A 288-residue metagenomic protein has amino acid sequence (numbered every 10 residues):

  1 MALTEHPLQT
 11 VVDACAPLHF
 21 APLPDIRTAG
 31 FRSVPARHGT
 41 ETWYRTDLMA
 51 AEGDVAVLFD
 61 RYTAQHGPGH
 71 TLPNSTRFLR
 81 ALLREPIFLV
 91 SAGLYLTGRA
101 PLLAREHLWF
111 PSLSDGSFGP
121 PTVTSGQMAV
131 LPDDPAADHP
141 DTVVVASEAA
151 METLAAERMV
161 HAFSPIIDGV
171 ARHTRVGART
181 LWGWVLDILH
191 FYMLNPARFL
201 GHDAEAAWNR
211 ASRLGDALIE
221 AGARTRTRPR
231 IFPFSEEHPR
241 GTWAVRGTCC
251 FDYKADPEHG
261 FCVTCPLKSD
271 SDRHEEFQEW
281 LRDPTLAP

Functional and structural regions predicted by a protein language model:
M1-A81: Generic N-terminal leader/targeting and pre-domain segments
H19, L94, D252-Y253: Aromatic-residue detector
L48-G241: Hydrophobic, aromatic-lined core segments that form the binding pocket/scaffold for planar heteroaromatic ligands
E205-P288: Cys/His-clustered metal-coordination modules, chiefly Zn-binding fingers
